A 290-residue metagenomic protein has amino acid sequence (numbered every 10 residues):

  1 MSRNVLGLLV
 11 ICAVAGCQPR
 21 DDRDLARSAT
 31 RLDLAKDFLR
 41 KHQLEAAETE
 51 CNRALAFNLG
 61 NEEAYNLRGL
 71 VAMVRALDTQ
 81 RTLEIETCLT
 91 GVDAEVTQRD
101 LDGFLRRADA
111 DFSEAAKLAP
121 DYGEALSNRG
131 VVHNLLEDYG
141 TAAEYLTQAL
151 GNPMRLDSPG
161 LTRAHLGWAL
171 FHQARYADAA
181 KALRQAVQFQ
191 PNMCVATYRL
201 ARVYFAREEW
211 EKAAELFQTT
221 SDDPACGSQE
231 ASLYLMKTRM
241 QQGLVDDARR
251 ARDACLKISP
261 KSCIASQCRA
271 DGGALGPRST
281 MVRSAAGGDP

Functional and structural regions predicted by a protein language model:
R23, F57, L118, N152-R155 (+3 more regions): Structural marker of alpha-solenoid helical repeat scaffolds
S28, M73-K117, N152-L161: Short coil/linker segments at helix-helix boundaries
A29, E63, L70, E124 (+4 more regions): Start-of-helix register in tetratricopeptide repeats
R40-K41, V74-R75, L135, H172 (+3 more regions): Register position in tetratricopeptide repeats
S221-P290: Terminal, low-structured helical/coil segments at or just beyond the last alpha-helical repeat
